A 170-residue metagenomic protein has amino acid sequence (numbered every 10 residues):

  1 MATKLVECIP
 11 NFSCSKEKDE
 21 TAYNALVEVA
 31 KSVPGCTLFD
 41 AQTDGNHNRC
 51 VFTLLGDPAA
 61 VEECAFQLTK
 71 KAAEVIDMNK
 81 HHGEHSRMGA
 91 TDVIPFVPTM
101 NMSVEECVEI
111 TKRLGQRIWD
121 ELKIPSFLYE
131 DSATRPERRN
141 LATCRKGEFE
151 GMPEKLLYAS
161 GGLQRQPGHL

Functional and structural regions predicted by a protein language model:
M1-L170: Long, contiguous binding/interaction regions
